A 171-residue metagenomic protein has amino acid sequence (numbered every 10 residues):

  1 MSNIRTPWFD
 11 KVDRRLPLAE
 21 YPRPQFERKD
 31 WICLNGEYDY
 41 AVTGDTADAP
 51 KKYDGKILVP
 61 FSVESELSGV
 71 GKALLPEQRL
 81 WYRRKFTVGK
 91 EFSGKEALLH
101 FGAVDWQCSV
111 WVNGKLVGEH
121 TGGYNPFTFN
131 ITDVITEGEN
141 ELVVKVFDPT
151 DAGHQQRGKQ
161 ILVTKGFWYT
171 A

Functional and structural regions predicted by a protein language model:
M1-W31: N-terminal pre-domain segments of enzymes
W8, Y21, I57-V59, L67: Short clusters of hydrophobic/aromatic residues that line enzyme substrate/ligand-binding pockets
F9-D10, P24-Q25, D39-G44, S62 (+1 more regions): Accessory beta-strand-rich segments of carbohydrate-active enzymes
L34-V59: Predominantly extracellular/luminal regions of secreted and cell-surface proteins, especially disulfide-bonded
Y53-D54, G69-L74: Histidine-centered catalytic/metal-coordination loop motif
